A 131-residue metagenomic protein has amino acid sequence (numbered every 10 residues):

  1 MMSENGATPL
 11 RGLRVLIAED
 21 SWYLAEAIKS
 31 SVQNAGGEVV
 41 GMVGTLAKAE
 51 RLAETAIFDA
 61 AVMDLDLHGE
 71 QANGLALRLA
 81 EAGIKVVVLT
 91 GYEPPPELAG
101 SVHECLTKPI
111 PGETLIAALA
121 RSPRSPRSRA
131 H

Functional and structural regions predicted by a protein language model:
M1-R14, T107, P111-H131: Non-catalytic signal-transmission and effector/linker regions of two-component phosphorelay proteins
E19: Conserved acidic carboxylate
W22-G41: Two-component/phosphorelay signaling modules centered on CheY-like receiver
M42-A60: Acidic, metal-coordinating helix/loop segments flanking the phosphotransfer/catalytic sites of two-component signaling
E54-A56, L77-I84, P95: Conserved phosphotransfer cores of two-component systems
M63-A80: Conserved phosphotransfer microenvironments
L89-T90: Hydrophobic/aromatic residues positioned on beta-strands within the core alpha/beta folds
